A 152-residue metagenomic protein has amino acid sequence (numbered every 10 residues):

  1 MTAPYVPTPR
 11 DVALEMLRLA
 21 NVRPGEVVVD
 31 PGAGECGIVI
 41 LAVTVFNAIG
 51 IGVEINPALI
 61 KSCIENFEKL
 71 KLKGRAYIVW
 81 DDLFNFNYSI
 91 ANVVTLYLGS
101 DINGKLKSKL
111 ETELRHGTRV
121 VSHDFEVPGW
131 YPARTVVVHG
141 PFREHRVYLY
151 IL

Functional and structural regions predicted by a protein language model:
M1-G25: S-adenosyl-L-methionine
G25-G34: Conserved class I S-adenosyl-L-methionine
G37-F46: Conserved SAM-binding loop of SAM-dependent methyltransferases across substrates and taxa, primarily the Class I
I49-E54: Conserved SAM-binding motif I beta-strand of class I
C63-I64: Conserved SAM-binding loop
K71-L83: Conserved SAM-binding strand-loop segment of SAM-dependent methyltransferases
A91-K105: A short SAM/SAH-binding and catalytic strip from SAM-dependent methyltransferases
I102-L152: C-terminal substrate-binding/active-site "lid" region of AdoMet-derived donor-dependent transferases
